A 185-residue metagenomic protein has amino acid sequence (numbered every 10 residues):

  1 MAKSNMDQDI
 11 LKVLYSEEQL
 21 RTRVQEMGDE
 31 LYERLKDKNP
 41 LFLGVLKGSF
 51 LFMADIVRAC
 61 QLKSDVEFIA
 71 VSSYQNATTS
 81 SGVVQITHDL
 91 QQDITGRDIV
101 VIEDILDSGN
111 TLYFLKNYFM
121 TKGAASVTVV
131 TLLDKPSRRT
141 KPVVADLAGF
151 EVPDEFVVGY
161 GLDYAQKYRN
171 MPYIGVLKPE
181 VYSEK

Functional and structural regions predicted by a protein language model:
M1-K185: PRPP-associated nucleotide enzymes
